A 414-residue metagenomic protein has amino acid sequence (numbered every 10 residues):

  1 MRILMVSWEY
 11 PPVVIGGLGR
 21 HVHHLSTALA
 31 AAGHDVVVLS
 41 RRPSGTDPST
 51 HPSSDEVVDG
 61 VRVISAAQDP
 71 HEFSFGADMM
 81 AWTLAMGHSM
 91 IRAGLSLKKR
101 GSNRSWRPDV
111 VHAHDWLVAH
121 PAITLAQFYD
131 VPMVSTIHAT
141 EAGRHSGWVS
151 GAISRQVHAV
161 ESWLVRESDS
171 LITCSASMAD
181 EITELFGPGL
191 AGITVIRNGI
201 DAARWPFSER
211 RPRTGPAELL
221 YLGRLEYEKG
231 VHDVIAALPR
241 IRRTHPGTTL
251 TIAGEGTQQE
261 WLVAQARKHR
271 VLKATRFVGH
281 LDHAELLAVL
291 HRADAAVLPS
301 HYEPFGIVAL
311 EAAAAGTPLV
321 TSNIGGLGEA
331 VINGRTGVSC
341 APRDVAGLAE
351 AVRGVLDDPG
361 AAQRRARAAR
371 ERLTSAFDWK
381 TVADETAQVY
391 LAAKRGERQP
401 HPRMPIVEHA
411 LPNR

Functional and structural regions predicted by a protein language model:
M1-R62, R398-P402, I406-R414: N-terminal subdomain of nucleotide-sugar transferases
R20, A217, Y221-R243, T257-V263 (+1 more regions): A conserved mid-protein helix/loop that constitutes part of the nucleotide-sugar donor-binding site
S177, G199: Carbohydrate-associated surface elements
V263-L281: Nucleotide-activated donor-binding/catalytic signature segment of Leloir-type glycosyltransferases, i.e., the conserved
H280-L281, A288-A293: Short alpha-helical donor nucleotide-sugar binding micro-motif in glycosyltransferases
H301: Aromatic "clamp/platform" in nucleotide-sugar-dependent glycosyltransferases that forms part of the donor/acceptor
P318-T321, V331: Short hydrophobic beta-strand element within catalytic cores of glycosyltransferases and related nucleotide-activated
N333-G334, V338-V345, G354-G360: Conserved acidic donor-binding segment of nucleotide-sugar-dependent glycosyltransferases
